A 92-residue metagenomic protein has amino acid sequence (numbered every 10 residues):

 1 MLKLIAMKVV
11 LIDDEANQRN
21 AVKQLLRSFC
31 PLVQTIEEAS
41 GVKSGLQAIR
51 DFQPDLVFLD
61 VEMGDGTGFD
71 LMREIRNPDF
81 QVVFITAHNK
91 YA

Functional and structural regions predicted by a protein language model:
M1-K8: Non-catalytic signal-transmission and effector/linker regions of two-component phosphorelay proteins
L4, C30-P31, N77: Short, well-ordered coil/turn elements that cap or connect secondary structure elements
V9, T35-I36, V82: Hydrophobic/aromatic residues located in beta-strands of well-ordered beta-sheets within soluble catalytic
I12-D13, A39, V57: Conserved sequence signature across two-component system core domains
A16-E37: Two-component/phosphorelay signaling modules centered on CheY-like receiver
N17, K43-S44, N89-Y91: Short alpha-helical
E38-Q47, G68: Helix N-cap/capping motif at the beta->alpha junctions
D51-A92: CheY-like receiver
